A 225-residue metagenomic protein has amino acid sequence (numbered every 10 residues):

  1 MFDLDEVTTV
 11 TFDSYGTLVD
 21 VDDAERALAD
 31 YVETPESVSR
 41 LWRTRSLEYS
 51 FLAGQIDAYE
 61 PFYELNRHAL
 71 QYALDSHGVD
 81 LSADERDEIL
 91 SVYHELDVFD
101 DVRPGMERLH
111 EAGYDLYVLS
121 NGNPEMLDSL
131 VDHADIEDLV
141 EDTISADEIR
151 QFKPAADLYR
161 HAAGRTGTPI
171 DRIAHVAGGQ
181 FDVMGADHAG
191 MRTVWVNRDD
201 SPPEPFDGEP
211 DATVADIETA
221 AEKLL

Functional and structural regions predicted by a protein language model:
M1-E6, L119, N123-P124, D128-L225: Asp-based, Mg2+/Mn2+-dependent phosphohydrolase catalytic module
M1-L47: Active-site neighborhood of HAD-like aspartate-dependent phosphohydrolases
E25-L28, W42-S46, N66, I89-Y93 (+1 more regions): Hydrophobic alpha-helical core bundles mediating ligand binding, dimerization, or RNAP-core interactions
R26-A27, H68-Y72, E88, P104 (+3 more regions): Alpha-helical elements of Rossmann-like donor-binding domains used by nucleotide-donor carbohydrate transfer enzymes
A27-L28, S50-Q55, M126-D128, P202-P205: A short acidic, helix-capping loop that chelates divalent metal ions and anchors anionic groups
T34-L41, H77-D87, L139, I170-D171: Short, surface-exposed acidic
S50-E88: A metal-dependent, Asp-based hydrolase signature
L81-V118, D128: Short, acidic loop-to-helix structural element flanking the phosphoryl-transfer center in phosphate-processing enzymes
